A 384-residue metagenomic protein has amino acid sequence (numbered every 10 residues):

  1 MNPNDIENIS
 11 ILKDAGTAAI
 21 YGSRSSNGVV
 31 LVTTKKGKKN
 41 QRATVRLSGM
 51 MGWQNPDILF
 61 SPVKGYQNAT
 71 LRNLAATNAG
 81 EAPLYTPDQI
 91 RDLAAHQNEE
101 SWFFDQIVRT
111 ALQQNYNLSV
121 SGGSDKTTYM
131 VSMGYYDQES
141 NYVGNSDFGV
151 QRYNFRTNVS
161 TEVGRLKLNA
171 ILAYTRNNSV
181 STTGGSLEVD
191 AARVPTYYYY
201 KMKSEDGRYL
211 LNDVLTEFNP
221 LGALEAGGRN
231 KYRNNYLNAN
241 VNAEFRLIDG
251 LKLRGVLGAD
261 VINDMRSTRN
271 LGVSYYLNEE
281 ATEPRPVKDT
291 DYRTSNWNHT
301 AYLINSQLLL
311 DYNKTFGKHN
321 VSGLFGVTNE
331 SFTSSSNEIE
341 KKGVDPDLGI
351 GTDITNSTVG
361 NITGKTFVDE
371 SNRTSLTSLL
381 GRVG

Functional and structural regions predicted by a protein language model:
M1-K13: Short acidic/polar hinge/loop motifs at secondary-structure boundaries that mediate gating or recognition
N4-I6, S25-V29, R42-T44, N238: Extracytoplasmic
I9-S10, V30-V32: Non-catalytic regulatory/gating segments with a bias toward low-complexity or hydrophobic composition
A15-I20, G37-N40, W53-P56, K126 (+1 more regions): Short beta-strands and strand-coil junctions in structured, solvent-facing domains, enriched
T34, L118-S124, T157-T161, A239-F245 (+2 more regions): Residues on the lipid-exposed face of transmembrane beta-strands in outer-membrane beta-barrel proteins
K39-E100, S140-N238, V256-S378: Surface-exposed loop/interface segments of Gram-negative outer-membrane beta-barrel transport/assembly proteins
Q113, S124-D125, V163-L166, R246-I248 (+1 more regions): Outer-membrane beta-barrel channels and translocator barrels
